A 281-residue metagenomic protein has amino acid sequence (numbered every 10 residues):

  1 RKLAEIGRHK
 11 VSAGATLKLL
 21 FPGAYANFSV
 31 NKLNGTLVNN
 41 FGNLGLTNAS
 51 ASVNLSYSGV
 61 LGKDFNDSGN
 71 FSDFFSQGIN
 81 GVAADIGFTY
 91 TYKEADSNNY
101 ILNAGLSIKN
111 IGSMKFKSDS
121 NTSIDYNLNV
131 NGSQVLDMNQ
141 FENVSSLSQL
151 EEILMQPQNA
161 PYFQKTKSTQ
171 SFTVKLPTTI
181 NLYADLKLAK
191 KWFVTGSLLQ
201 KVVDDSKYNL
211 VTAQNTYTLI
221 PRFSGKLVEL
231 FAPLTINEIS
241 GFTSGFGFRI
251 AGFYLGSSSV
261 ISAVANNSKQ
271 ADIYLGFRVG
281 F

Functional and structural regions predicted by a protein language model:
R1-F281: Outer-membrane beta-barrel porins/channels
